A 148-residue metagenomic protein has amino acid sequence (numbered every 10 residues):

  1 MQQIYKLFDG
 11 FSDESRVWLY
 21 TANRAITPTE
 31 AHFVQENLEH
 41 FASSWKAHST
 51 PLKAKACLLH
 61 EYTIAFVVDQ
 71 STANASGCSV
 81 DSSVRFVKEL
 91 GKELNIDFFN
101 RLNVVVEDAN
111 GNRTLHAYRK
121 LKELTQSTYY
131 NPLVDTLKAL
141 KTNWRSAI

Functional and structural regions predicted by a protein language model:
Q2-Y5, I148: Eukaryotic N-terminal accessory cofactor-binding modules
K6, D13-C57: Long, hydrophobic N-terminal alpha-helical segment
E14-V17, H60-I64, R101-L102: Short, surface-exposed beta-edge/turn micro-motifs
A25, T72-N74, E107: Short histidine/acidic/glycine/proline-rich micro-motifs that form metal- and phosphate-coordinating active-site loops
P51-A65, D69-N74: Short, intrinsically disordered low-complexity segments
K53-K55, E93-N103: Short, flexible active-site-proximal loops enriched in glycine and acidic residues
F66-I96: Helix-adjacent hinge/juxtasegments
F99-I148: Terminal interaction module
